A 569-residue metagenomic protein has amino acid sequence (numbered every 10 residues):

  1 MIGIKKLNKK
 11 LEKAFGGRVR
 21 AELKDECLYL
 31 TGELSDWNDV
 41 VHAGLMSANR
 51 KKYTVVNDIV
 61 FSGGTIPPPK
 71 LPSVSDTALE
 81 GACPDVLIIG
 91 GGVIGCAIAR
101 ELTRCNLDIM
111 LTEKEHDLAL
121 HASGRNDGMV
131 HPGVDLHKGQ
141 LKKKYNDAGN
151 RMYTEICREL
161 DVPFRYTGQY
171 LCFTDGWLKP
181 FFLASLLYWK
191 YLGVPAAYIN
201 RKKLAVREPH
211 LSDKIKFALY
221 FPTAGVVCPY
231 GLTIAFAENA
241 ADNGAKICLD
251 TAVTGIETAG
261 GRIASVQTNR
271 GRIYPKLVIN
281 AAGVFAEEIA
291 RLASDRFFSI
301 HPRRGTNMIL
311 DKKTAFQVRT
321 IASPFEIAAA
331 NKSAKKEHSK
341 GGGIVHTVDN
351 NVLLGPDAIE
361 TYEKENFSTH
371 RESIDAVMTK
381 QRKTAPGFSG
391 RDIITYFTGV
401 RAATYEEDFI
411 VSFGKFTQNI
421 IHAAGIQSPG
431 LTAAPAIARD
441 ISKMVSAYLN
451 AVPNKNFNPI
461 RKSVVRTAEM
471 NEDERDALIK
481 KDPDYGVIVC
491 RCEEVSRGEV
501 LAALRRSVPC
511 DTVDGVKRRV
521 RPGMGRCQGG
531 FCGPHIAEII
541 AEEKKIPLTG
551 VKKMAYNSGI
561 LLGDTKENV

Functional and structural regions predicted by a protein language model:
I2-L7, K24-Y29, E33-L34, N38 (+7 more regions): C-terminal catalytic lobe of FAD-dependent flavoproteins
I2-P84, R104: Extreme N-terminal leader/targeting segments of oxidoreductases
S35, K142-D147, C172-F181, L219-E238 (+4 more regions): Short beta-strand to alpha-helix junction loop
D76-I94, M110: Beta1/beta-strand and adjacent pyrophosphate-binding region of the FAD-binding site in flavoprotein oxidoreductases
L87, A97-R104, K114, V130 (+4 more regions): Active-site substrate-recognition segment that forms the wall of the catalytic cavity or substrate channel
R104-R125: Glycine-rich FAD pyrophosphate-binding loop
D127-R207, G341-G342: Dinucleotide-binding Rossmann-like beta1-alpha1 core, especially the glycine-rich loop that anchors the ADP
L219-L277, F285: Helical element adjacent to the flavin cofactor pocket in flavoenzyme catalytic cores
